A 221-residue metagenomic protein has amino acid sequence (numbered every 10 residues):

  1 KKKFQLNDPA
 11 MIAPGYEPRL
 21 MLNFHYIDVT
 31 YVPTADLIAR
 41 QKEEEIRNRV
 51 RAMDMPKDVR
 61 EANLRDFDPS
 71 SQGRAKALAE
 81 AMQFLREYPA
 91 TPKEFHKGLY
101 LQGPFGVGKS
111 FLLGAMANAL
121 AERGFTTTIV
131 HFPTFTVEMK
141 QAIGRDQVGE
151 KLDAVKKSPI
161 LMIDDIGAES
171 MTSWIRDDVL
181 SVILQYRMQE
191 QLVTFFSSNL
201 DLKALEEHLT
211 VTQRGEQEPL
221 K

Functional and structural regions predicted by a protein language model:
K2-P56: Interdomain "pre-motor" coupling segment immediately N-terminal to P-loop NTPase/helicase cores
P9, V137, A142, E169-K221: Replace "adjacent to P-loop NTPase cores in ATP/GTP-dependent enzymes" with "adjacent to NTP-binding cores
R65-P92: N-terminal pre-Walker A segment at the start of P-loop NTPase domains
A75-A81, P104, A117-S158, E169-S173 (+1 more regions): Short glycine-rich substrate-engagement loop in P-loop NTPases that contacts/grips substrate
T91-K93, L120-E122, D153-K156, Q185-E190: Conserved catalytic network of the ASCE P-loop NTPase/AAA+ motor domain
P92-L113: Walker A/P-loop nucleotide-binding motif
F125-T126, K157-I160, E190-F196: Loop/turn-to-beta-strand initiation segments
D165-I166: Walker B catalytic acidic pair
